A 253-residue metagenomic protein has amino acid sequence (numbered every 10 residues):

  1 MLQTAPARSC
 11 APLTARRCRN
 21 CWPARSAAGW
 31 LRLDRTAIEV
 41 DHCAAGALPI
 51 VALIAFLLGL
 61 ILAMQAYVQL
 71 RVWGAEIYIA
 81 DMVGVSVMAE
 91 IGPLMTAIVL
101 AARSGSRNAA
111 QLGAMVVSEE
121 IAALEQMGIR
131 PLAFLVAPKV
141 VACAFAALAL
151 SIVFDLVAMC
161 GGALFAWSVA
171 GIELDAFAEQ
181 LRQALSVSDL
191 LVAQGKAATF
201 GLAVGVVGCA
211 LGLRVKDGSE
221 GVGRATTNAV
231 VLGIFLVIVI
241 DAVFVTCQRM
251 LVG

Functional and structural regions predicted by a protein language model:
M1-T36, L211-G212, K216: Short, membrane-interfacial amphipathic segments enriched in basic
S26-T36, D41-L53, I234: Membrane-interface helix starts
A44-A52, V136-M159, V230, I234: Selective transmembrane-helix segments that form parts of the transport pathway or gating/packing helices in multipass
I50-Q65, A242: Hydrophobic alpha-helical transmembrane segments of multi-pass membrane transport/permease proteins
M64-A89, L156-A198, L202, V206-N228 (+1 more regions): Membrane-interfacial helix-loop-helix connectors in multipass membrane proteins
E76-A114: Membrane-embedded translocation segments of transport machinery
Q111-A137, S219-V222: Short cytoplasmic-facing helical segments at TM-TM junctions of multi-pass membrane proteins
V222, N228-T246: Final/C-terminal transmembrane alpha-helix of multipass membrane proteins
